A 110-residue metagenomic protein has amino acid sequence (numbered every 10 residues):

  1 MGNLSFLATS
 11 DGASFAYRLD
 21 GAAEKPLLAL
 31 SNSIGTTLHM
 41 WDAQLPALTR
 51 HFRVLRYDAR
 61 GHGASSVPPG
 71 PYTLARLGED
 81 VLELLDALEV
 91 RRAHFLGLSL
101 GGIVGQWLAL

Functional and structural regions predicted by a protein language model:
M1-F6: An N-terminal hydrophobic leader/cap segment in hydrolases
T9-V67: Conserved HGGG/HGGXW glycine-rich cap/lid loop of the alpha/beta-hydrolase fold
N32, L98, Q106: Residues lining the SAM
T37, D86, V104: Short phosphate-engaging motifs
L45-P46, L55-L100: Active-site loop/oxyanion-hole signature of alpha/beta-hydrolase fold enzymes
G102-L110: Short glycine-enriched nucleophile-adjacent loop and the immediately C-terminal alpha-helix near the catalytic center
